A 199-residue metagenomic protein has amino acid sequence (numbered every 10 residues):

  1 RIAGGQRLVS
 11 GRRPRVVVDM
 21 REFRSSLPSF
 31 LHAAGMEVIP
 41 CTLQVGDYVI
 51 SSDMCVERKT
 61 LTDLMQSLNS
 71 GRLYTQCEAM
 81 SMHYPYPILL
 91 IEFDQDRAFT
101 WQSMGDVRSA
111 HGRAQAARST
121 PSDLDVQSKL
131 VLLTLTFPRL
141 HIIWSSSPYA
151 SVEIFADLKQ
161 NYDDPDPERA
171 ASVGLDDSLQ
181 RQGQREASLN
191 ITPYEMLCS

Functional and structural regions predicted by a protein language model:
R1, E37-C198: Extended, alpha-helix-rich binding/interface surfaces that flank or overlap catalytic cores and mediate recognition
R1-P40, D47, S51: Acidic-basic catalytic patches of nuclease active cores, encompassing PD-(D/E)XK and other metal-cofactor nuclease
